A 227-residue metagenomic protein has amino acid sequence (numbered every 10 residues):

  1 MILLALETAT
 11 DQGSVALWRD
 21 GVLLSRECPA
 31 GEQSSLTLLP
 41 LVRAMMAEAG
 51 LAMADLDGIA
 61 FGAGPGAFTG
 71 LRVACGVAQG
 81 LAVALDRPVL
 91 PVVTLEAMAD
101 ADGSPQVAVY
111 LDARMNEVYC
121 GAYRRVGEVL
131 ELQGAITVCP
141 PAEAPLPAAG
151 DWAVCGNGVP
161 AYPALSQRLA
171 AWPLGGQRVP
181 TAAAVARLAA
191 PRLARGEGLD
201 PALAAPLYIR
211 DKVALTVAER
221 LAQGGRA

Functional and structural regions predicted by a protein language model:
M1-A63, V179: N-terminal beta-alpha supersecondary unit
P29-P40, F68, R72, G76 (+2 more regions): Residues at secondary-structure transition points
Q33, P88-P180, Y208, V213-A214: Surface "functional belts" at beta-alpha junctions
M45-A49, A84, D102, V185-L193: Stable alpha-helical structural segments in soluble proteins, enriched in small hydrophobic residues
A47-A54, A82-V92: Phosphate-handling active-site elements
A60-P88: DPxDG-like acidic metal-binding loop motif
G175-A227: Acyltransferase
